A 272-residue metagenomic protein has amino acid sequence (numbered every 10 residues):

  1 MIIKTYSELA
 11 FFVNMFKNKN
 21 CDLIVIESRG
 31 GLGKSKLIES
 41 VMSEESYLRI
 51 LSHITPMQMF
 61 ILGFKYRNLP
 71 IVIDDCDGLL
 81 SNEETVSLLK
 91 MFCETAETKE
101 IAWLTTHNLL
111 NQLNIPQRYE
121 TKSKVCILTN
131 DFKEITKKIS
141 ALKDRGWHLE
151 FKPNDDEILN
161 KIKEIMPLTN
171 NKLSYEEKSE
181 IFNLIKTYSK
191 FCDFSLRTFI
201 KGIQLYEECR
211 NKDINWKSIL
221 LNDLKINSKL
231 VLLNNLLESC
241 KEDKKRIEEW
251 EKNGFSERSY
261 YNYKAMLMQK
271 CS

Functional and structural regions predicted by a protein language model:
M1-N20: N-terminal pre-Walker A segment at the start of P-loop NTPase domains
N14-F16, K225-K244: Short, amphipathic alpha-helical "recognition" segments used to contact nucleic acids or chromatin
N18-I38: Walker A/P-loop nucleotide-binding motif
R29-L32, E44-P70, C76-E83: AAA+/P-loop NTPase substrate/partner-engagement loops
E83-K124: Conserved catalytic/switch belt of AAA+ P-loop NTPases
T136-D156: A short helix-turn-beta junction within AAA+ P-loop NTPase domains corresponding to the substrate/partner-engaging
P167-L224: Conserved AAA+ ATPase small/helical "lid" subdomain
E248-M266: Short, basic interhelical loop/turn and adjoining N-cap of the next helix at nucleic-acid- or acidic-partner-contacting
